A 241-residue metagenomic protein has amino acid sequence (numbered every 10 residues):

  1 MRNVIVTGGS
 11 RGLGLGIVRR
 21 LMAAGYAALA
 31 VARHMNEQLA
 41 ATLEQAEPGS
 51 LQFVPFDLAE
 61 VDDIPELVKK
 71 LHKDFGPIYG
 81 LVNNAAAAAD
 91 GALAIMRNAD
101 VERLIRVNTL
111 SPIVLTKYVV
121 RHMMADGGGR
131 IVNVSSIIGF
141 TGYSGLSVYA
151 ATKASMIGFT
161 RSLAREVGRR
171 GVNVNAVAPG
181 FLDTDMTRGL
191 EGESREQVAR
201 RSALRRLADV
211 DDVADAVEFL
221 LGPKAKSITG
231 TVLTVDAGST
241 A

Functional and structural regions predicted by a protein language model:
S10-R11: Conserved glycine-rich cofactor-binding loop
A24-A40: Conserved glycine-rich Rossmann-like NAD(P)H-binding loop of the short-chain dehydrogenase/reductase
A92-L93, D100-I105, T187, V198: Substrate-binding pocket helix/loop in short-chain dehydrogenase/reductase
I113, R206-V235, T240: C-terminal substrate-recognition "lid" of short-chain dehydrogenase/reductases
T116, T152, T160: Active-site helix of classical SDR
R121, R165-R169, K226: Alpha-helical segment proximal to the catalytic Tyr-Lys
S136: Residue(s) in the substrate-gating loop at a strand-loop-helix junction that position the organic substrate next
